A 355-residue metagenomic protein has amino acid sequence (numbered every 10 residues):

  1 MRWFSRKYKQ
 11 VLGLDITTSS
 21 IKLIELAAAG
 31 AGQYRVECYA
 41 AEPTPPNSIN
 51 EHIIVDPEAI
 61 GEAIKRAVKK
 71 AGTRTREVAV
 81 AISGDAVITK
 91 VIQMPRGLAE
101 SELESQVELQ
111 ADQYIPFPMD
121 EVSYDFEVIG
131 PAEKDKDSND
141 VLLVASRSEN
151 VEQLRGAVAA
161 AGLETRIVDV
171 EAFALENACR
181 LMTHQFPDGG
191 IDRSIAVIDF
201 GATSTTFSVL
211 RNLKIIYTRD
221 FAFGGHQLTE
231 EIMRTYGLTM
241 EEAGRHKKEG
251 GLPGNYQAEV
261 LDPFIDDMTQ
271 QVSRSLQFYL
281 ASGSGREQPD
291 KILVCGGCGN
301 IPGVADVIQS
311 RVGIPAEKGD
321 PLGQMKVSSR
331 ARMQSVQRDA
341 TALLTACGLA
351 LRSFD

Functional and structural regions predicted by a protein language model:
M1-Q110, E152, G162-E164, M333: Non-catalytic, solvent-exposed interaction/assembly segments
R2-P43, R76-A81, Q185-Y217, G224-Q227 (+2 more regions): Gly/Thr-rich phosphate-binding beta-strand-loop-beta motif of the actin/hexokinase/Hsp70
I49-N50, E149-N177, T183, K214-G254: Glycine-rich phosphate-binding loop plus the immediately following alpha-helix
I64-R76, A161, S273-K291: Phosphate/pyrophosphate-binding loops at sites that engage ATP/ADP/AMP, CoA/4′-phosphopantetheine, polyphosphate
E77, A81-T183, K291, P321-V327 (+1 more regions): Active-site neighborhood for divalent-cation/phosphate handling
A174-N177, G299, E317-D355: Glycine-rich phosphate-binding/hydrolytic loop that grips phosphoryl groups
E230, R234, A243-D290, C298 (+1 more regions): Adenine-nucleotide phosphate-binding core of ATP-dependent small-molecule kinases
F264, E287-E317, P321-G323: Glycine-rich phosphate-binding loops at beta-strand->alpha-helix junctions
